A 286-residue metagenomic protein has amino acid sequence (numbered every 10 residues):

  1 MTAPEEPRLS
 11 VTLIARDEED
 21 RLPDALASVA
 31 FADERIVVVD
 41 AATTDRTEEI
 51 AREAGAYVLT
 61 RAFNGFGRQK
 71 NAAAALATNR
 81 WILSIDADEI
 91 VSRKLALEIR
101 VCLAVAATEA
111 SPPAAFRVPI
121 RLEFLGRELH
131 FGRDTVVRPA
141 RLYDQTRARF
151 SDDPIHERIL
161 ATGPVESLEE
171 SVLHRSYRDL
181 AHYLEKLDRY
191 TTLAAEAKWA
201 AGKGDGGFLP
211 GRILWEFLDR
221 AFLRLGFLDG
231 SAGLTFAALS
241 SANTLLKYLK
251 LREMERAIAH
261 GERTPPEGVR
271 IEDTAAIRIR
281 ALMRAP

Functional and structural regions predicted by a protein language model:
M1-S28: N-proximal low-complexity "stem/linker" segments adjacent to membrane-targeting elements
S28, V37-R52, D86: A conserved acidic beta->alpha catalytic loop
V39, E48-L76: Conserved donor nucleotide-binding strand/loop of the catalytic core
A41, R61, N79, D86-E89 (+2 more regions): Short acidic donor-binding/metal-coordinating loop in glycosyltransferase active sites
N71-A74, R80-W81, S92-I258: Catalytic-site signature of metal-activated, phosphate-bearing donor transferases, centered on the GT-A/GT-A-like
H260-P286: Alpha-helical transmembrane segments and their immediate juxtamembrane flanks in integral membrane proteins
